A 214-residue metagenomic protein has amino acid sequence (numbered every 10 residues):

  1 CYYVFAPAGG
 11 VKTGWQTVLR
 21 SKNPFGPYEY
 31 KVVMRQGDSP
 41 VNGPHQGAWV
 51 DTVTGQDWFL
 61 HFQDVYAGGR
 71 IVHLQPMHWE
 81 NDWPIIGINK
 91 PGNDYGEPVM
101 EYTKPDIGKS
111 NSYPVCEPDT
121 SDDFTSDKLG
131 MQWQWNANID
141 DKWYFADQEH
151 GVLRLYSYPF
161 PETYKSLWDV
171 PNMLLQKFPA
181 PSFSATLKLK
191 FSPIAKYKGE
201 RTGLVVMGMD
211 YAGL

Functional and structural regions predicted by a protein language model:
C1-L214: Carbohydrate-active catalytic/glycan-binding domains of CAZyme proteins, especially the secreted or lumenal ectodomains
